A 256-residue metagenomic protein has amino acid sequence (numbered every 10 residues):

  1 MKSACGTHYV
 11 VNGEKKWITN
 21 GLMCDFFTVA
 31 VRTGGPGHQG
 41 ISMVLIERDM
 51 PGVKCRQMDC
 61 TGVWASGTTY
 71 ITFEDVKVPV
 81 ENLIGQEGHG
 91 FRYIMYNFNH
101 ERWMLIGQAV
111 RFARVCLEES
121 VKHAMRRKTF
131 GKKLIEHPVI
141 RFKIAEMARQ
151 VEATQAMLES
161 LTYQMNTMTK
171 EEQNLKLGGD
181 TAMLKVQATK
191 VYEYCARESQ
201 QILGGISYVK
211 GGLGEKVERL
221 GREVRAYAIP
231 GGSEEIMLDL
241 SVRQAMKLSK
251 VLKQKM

Functional and structural regions predicted by a protein language model:
M1, V29-R32, L45-E47, T72-E74 (+2 more regions): Short beta-strand-to-turn element immediately C-terminal to the catalytic PLP-Schiff-base lysine in fold type I
M1-A4, T19-M23, G34-H38, T61-A65 (+3 more regions): Solvent-exposed alpha-helices and their adjacent loops that cap or buttress functional pockets in soluble metabolic
A4, H8, Y70-T72, Y96-M256: Alpha-helical interface subdomain recognition
T7-R56: A short core secondary-structure module
E14, V76, G205-I206: Well-ordered beta-strand scaffold positions
G37, G52, G62-W64, E87-H89 (+1 more regions): Short, surface-exposed loop/turn microsegments at beta-strand edges and helix-strand junctions
D49-P79: Flexible, small-/acidic-enriched active-site or ligand-binding loops
T69-Y96: A short, charged helix-loop
